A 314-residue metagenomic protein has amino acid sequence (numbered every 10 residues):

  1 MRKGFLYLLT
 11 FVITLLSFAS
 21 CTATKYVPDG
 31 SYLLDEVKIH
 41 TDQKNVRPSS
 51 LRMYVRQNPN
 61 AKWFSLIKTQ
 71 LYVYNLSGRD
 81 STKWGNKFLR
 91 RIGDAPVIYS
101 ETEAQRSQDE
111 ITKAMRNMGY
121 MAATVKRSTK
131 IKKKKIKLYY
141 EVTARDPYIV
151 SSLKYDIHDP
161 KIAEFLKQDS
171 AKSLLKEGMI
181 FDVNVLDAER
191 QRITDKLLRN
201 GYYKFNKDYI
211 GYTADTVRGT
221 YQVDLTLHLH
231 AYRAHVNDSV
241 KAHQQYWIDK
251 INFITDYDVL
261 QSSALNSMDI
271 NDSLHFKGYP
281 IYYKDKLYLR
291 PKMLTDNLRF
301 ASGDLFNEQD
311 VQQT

Functional and structural regions predicted by a protein language model:
M1-L8: Bacterial N-terminal signal peptides that target proteins for export
I13-T14: Hydrophobic membrane-insertion alpha-helices, especially the h-region of bacterial N-terminal signal peptides
S17-S20: C-terminal motif of bacterial Sec signal peptides marking the signal peptidase cleavage site
T22-T314: Interaction-mediating elements
